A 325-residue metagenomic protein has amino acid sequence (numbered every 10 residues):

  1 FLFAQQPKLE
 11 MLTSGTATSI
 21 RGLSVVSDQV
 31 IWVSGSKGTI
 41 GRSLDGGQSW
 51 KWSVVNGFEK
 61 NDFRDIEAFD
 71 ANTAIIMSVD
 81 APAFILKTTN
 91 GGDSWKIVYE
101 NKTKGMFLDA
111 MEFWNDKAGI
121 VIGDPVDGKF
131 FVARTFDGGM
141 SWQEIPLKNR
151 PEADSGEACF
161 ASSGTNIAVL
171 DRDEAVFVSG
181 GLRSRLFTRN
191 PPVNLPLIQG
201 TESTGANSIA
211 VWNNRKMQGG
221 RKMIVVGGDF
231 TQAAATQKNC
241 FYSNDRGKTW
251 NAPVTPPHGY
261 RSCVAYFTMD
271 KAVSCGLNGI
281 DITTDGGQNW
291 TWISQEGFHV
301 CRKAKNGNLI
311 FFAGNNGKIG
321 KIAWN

Functional and structural regions predicted by a protein language model:
Q5-N325: Residue-level hotspots at or immediately adjacent to binding/recognition sites across diverse folds
